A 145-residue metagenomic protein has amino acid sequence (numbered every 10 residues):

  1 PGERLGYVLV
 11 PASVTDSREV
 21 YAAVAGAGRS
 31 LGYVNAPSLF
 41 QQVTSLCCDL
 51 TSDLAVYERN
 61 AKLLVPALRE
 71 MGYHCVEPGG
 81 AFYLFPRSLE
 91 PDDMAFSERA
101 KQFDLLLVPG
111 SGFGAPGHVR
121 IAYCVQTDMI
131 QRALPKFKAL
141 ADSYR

Functional and structural regions predicted by a protein language model:
P1-R145: PLP-dependent class I/II
